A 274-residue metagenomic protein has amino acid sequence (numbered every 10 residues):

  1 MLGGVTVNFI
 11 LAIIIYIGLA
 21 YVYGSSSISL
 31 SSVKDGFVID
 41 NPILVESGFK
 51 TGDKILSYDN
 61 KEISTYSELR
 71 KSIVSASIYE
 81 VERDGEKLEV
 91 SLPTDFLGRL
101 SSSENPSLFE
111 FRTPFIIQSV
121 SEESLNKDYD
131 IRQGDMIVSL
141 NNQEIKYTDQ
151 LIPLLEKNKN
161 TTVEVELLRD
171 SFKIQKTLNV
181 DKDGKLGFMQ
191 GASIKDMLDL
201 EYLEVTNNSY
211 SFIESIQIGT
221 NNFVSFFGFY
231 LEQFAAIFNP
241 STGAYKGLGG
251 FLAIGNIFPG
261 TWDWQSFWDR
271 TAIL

Functional and structural regions predicted by a protein language model:
M1-I15, E89-L92, Y210: Membrane-embedded helix-turn/re-entrant segments that form the catalytic/gating core of multi-pass membrane enzymes
I14-V22: Hydrophobic membrane-targeting alpha-helices
Y21-S64, S103-S139, Q143-Y147: PDZ/PDZ-like domain segments forming the peptide/carboxylate-binding groove, activating on the N-terminal beta-strands
V22-S27, K87-E89, Y245-K246: Proline-centered turn/helix-capping motifs that create local helix->coil transitions or kinks
K50, S72-I78, K157-V163: A short, compositionally biased
S57-R99, S171, D183: Extracytoplasmic/periplasmic/luminal assembly and interaction segments in envelope/secretory/respiratory proteins
E104-L125, D130, M136-V138, Q143-E144 (+1 more regions): Functional transmembrane alpha-helices
